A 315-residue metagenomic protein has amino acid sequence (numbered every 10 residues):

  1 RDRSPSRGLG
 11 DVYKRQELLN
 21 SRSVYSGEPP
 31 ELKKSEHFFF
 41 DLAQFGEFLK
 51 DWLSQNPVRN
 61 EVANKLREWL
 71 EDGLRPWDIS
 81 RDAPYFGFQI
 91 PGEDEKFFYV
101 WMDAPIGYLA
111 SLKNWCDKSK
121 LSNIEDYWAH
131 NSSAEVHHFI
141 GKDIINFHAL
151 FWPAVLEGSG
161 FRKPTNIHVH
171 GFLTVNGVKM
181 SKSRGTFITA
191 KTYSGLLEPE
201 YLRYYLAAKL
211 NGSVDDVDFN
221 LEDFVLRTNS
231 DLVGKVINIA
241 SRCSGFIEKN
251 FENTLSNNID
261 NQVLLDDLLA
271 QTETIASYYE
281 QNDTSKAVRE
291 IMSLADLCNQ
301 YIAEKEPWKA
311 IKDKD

Functional and structural regions predicted by a protein language model:
R1, L19: Short metal-coordination and nucleic-acid-contact micro-motifs, chiefly zinc-binding Cys/His arrays
D2-Y13: Single conserved hydrophobic/aromatic residue that forms the stacking wall/gate of nucleotide- or nucleobase-binding
P5, T186, V217, D267-T272: N-terminal alpha-helical segment
N20-K249, A287-I291: Structured secondary-structure scaffolds
S181, V263-D266: Short helix-capping and inter-helix turn/linker motifs at the boundaries of alpha-helical repeat units
D223-D260, D267-D315: Helix-rich, typically C-terminal accessory recognition domains appended to large enzymatic cores
